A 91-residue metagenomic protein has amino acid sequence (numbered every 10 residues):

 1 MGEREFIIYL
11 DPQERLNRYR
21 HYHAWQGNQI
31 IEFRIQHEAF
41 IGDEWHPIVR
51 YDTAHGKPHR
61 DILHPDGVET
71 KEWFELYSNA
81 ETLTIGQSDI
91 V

Functional and structural regions predicted by a protein language model:
M1-G42: Negatively charged, low-complexity tracts enriched in Asp/Glu with abundant Ser/Thr
L10, L16, F40, L63 (+2 more regions): Generic detector of leucine side chains in alpha-helical contexts
E32-W73: A short, structured beta-strand/loop element
G67-V91: Acidic, low-complexity intrinsically disordered segments
